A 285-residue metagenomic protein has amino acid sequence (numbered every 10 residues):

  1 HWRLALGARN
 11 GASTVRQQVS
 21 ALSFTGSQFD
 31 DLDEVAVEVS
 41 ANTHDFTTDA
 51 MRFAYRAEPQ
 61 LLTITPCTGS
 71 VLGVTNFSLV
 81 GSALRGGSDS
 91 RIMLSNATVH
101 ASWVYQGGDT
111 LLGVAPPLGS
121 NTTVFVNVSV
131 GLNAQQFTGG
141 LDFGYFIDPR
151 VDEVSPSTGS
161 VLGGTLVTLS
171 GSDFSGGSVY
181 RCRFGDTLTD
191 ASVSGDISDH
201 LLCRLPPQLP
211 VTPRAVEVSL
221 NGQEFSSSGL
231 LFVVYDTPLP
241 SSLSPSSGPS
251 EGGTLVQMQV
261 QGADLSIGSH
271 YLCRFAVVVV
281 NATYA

Functional and structural regions predicted by a protein language model:
W2-F29: Ligand-recognition surfaces built from glycine- and aromatic
F29-D33, P116-T123, P207-T212: Surface-exposed, short loops/turns at beta-strand junctions within beta-sandwich domains
D30-D31, A36, H44-S88, A134-S178 (+2 more regions): Beta-strand/beta-sandwich contexts
E38-S40, S129-G131, S219: Conserved Ser/Thr-centered positions that define the repeating blades of beta-propeller domains
A50, A97-Y105, G139-G140, T187-G195 (+2 more regions): Short, surface-exposed loop motifs enriched in S/T, G, D/E and P with embedded aromatic residues
F77, G108-P116, L169-S170, S198-P206 (+1 more regions): A generic structural motif
S88-A97, S178-D186, G268-V277: Change to "...patches in solvent-exposed regions of secreted, membrane-anchored, or virion-exposed structural
